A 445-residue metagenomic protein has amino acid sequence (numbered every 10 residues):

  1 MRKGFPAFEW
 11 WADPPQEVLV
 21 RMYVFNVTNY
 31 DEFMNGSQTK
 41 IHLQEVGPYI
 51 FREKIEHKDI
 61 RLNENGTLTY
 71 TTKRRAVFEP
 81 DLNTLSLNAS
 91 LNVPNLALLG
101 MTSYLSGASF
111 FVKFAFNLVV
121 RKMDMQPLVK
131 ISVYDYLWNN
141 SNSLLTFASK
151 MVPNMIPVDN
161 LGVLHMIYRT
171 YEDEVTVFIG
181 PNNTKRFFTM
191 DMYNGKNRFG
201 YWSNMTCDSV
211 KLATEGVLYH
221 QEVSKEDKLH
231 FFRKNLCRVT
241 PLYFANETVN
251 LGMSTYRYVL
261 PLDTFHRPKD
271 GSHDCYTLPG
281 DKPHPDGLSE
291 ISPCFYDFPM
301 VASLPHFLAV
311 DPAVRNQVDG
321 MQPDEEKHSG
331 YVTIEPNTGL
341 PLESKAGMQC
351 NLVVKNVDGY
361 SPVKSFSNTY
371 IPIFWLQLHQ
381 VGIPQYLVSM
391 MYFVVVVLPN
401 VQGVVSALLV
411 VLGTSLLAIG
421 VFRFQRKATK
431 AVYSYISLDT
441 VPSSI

Functional and structural regions predicted by a protein language model:
M1-S254, L260-I445: Extracellular or lumenal secretory-pathway regions
